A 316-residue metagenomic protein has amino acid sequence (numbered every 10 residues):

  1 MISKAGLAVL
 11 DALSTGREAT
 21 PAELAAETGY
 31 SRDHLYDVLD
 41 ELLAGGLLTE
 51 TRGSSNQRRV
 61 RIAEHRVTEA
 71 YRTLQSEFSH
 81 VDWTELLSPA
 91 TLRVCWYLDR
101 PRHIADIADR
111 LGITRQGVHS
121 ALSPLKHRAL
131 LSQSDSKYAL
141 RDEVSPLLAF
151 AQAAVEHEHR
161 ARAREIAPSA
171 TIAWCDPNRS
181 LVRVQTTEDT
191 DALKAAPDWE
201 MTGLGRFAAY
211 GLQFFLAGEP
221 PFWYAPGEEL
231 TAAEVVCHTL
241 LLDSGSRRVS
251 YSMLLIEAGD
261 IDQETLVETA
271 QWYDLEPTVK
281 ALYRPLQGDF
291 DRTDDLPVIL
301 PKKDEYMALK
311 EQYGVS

Functional and structural regions predicted by a protein language model:
M1-A8, T84-L92: Short helix-coil-helix linker/hinge
R17-E27, L98-L111: Short acidic, hydrophobic short linear motifs in intrinsically disordered regions
Y30-A44, G112-H127: Short amphipathic alpha-helical interaction segments
L43-G53, K126-S136: A short, conserved structural fragment
R52-V60, S134-S145: Short, Lys/Arg-rich nucleic-acid/phosphate-binding segment
R66-T91, V144-N178: Short, amphipathic alpha-helical interaction segments positioned at domain boundaries
H157-G227: Short gly/ser-rich loop at a beta-strand->alpha-helix junction or flexible surface loop bordering the NTP-binding
A217-S316: Hydrophobic alpha-helical interaction segments
